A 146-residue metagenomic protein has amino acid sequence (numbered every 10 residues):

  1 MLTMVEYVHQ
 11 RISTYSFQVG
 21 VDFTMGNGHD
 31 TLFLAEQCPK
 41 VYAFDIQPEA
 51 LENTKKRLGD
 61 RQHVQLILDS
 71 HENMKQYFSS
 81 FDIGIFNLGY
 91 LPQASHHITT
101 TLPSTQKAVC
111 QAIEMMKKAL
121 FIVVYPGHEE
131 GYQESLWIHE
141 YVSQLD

Functional and structural regions predicted by a protein language model:
M1-Q18, H29-L32: S-adenosyl-L-methionine
T24-G28: Class I SAM-dependent methyltransferase "Motif I" SAM/SAH-binding loop
A35-E36: Gly/Ala-rich phosphate-binding loop of Rossmann-like dinucleotide-binding domains, activating on the conserved
K40-D45: Conserved SAM-binding motif I beta-strand of class I
E49-S79: S-adenosyl-L-methionine
G89-A108: Mobile active-site "lid"/loop adjacent to the S-adenosyl-L-methionine
K117-V124: Conserved beta-strand signature within the Rossmann-like core of class I S-adenosyl-L-methionine
E129-D146: Short, electropositive alpha-helical surface patch
